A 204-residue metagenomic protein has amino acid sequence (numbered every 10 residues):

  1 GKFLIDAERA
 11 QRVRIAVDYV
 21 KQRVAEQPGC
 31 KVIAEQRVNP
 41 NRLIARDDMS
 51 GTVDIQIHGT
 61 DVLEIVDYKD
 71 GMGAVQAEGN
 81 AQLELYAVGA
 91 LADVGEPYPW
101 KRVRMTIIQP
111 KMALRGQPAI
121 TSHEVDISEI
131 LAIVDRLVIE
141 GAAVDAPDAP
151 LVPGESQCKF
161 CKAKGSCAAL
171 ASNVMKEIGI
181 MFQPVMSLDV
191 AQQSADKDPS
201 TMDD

Functional and structural regions predicted by a protein language model:
G1, Y98-G116, M175, I180-V190: Short, compositionally biased low-complexity segments
G1-A7, L114-I127, L188-D203: Charged, low-complexity surface segments at secondary-structure and domain boundaries
G1-Q36, N41-R42: A non-catalytic, helix-rich entry segment at domain boundaries
D6-V17, N80, I127-V134, P199-M202: Generic detection of long, well-ordered alpha-helical segments
G29-A143: Mg2+/Mn2+-dependent nuclease catalytic core
L131-D204: Accessory terminal regions of nucleic-acid processing enzymes
